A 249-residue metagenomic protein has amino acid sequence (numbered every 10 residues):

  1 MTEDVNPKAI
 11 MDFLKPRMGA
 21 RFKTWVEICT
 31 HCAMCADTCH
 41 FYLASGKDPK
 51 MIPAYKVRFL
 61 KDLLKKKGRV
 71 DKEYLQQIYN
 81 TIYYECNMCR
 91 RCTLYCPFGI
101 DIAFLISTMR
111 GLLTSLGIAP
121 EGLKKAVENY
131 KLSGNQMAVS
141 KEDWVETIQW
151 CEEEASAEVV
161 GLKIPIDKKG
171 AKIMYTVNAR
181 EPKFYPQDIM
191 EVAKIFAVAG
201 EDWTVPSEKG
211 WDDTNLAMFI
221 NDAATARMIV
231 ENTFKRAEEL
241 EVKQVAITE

Functional and structural regions predicted by a protein language model:
M1-E85: Ferredoxin-type iron-sulfur electron-transfer modules and their immediate structural context
P16-R17, K23, K61-T248: Iron-sulfur-cluster electron-transfer modules
